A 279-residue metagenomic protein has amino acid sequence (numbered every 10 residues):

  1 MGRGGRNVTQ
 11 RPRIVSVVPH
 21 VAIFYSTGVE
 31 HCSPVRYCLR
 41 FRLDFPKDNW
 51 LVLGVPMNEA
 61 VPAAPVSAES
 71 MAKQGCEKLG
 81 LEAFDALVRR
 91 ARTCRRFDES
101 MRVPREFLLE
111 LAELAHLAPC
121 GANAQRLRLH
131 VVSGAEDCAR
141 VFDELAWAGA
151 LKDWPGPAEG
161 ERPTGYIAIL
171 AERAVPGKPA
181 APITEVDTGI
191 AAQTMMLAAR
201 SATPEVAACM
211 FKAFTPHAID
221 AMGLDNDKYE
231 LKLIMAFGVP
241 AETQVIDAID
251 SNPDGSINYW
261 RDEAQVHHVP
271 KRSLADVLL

Functional and structural regions predicted by a protein language model:
G2-G5, G28, R36, G54: Residue-identity detector for glycine
R11, H31: Cationic, low-complexity basic patches in intrinsically disordered or flexible, solvent-exposed regions
S16, S26-T27, S33: Serine residues within intrinsically disordered or low-complexity segments
Y37-L279: Acidic, surface-exposed loops and disordered segments
